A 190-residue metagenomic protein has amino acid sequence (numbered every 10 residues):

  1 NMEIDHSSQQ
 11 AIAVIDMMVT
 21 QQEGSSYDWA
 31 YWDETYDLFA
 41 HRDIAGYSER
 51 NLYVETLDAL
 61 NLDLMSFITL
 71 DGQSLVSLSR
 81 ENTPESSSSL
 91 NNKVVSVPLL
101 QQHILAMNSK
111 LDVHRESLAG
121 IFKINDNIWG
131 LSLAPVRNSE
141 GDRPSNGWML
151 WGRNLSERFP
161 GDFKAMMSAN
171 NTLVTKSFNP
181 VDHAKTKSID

Functional and structural regions predicted by a protein language model:
N1-H41: Juxtamembrane extracytoplasmic/periplasmic/luminal helical "stalk" adjacent to the first N-terminal
H41-N61, S77-K123, R153-D190: Extracytoplasmic/periplasmic sensor domains and loops in membrane signaling proteins
L62-L64, S132: Short loop/turn microsegments at loop-to-beta-strand junctions
I68-S74: Short acidic/glycine-rich beta-turn/loop cap or linker motifs at sensory/regulatory domain boundaries that couple input
F122, V136-S139: Sensor-regulatory modules in signal-transduction proteins
G130-V136, R143-L155: Short, hydrophobic beta-strand elements of compact beta-sandwich sensory domains
